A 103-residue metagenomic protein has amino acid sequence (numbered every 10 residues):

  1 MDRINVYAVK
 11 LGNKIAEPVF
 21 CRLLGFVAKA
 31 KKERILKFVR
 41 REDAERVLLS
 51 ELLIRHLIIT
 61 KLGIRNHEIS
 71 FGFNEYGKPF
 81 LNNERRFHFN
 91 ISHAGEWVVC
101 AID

Functional and structural regions predicted by a protein language model:
M1-D103: Core catalytic alpha/beta fold that binds nucleotide/phospho-ligands
